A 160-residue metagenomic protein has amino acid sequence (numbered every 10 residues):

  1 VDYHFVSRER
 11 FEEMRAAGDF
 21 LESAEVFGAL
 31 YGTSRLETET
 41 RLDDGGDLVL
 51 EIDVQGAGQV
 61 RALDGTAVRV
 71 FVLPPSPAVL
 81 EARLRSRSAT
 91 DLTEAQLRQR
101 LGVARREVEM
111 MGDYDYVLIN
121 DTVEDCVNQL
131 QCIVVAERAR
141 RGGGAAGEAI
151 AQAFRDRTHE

Functional and structural regions predicted by a protein language model:
V1-L48, V54-G58: ATP-dependent small-molecule kinase phosphotransfer cores that center on conserved nucleotide phosphate-binding segments
R10, V54-G56, P74-L80, T122-D125: Conserved nucleotide-binding/hydrolysis micro-motifs of P-loop NTPases
D19, T40-D47, G58-G112, Y116 (+1 more regions): A glycine- and Lys/Arg-enriched "phosphate-lid" helix/loop adjacent to the NTP-binding pocket of small-molecule kinases
A29-Y31, V123-C126: A short acidic, often aromatic-flanked loop/helix-cap motif at beta-alpha or helix-coil junctions that lines enzyme
L30, I52, Q96-R100: Short secondary-structure boundary/capping elements
R141-E160: A short, charged, Gly/Pro-tolerant segment at domain boundaries
